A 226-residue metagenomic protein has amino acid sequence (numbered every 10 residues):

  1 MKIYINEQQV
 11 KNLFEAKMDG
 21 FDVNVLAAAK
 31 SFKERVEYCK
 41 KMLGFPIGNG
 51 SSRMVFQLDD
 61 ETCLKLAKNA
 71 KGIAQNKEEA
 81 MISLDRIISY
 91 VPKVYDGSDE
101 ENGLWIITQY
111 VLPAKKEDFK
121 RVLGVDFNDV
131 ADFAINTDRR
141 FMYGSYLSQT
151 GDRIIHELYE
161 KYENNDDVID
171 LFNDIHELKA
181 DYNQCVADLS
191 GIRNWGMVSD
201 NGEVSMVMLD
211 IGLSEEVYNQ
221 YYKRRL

Functional and structural regions predicted by a protein language model:
I5-G20, A28: Proteolytic processing junctions in secreted/extracellular precursors, especially proprotein convertase/trypsin-like
G20-D59: ATP-binding glycine-rich phosphate-binding loop
L43-I87, P92: ATP-binding glycine-rich loop module of kinase domains
T62, Y90, I106, C185 (+1 more regions): Protein kinase-like catalytic core scaffold
K71-E79, K116-V122, V217-K223: Active-site-adjacent loop/helix micro-motif of nuclease/hydrolase catalytic cores
S89-V168: Conserved structural core of kinase catalytic domains
Y143-N201: Conserved kinase catalytic-core segment
Q184-L226: Catalytic activation segment of kinase domains across protein kinase-like and atypical kinase folds
